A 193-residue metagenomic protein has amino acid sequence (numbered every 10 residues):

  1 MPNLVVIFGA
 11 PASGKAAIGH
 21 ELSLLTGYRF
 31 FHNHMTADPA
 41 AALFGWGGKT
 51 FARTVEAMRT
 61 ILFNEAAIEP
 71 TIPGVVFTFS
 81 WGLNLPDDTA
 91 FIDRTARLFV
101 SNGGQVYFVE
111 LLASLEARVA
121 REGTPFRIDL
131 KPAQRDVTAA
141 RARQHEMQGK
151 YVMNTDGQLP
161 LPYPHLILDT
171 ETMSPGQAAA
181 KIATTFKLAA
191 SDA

Functional and structural regions predicted by a protein language model:
L4: Walker A (P-loop) ATP-phosphate-binding motif of ABC ATPase nucleotide-binding domains
I7: Hydrophobic anchor at the beta1->P-loop junction of P-loop NTPases
A10: P-loop (Walker A) phosphate-binding loop of NTP-binding proteins
G14: Conserved glycine(s) of the Walker
A17-A67: Conserved substrate/cofactor phosphate-moiety recognition/catalytic segment in nucleotide-dependent phosphotransferases
T54-L115: Glycine-rich phosphate-binding loop used to anchor ATP phosphates in small-molecule kinases, encompassing both
R59, F63, P175-A183: Short, amphipathic alpha-helical "lid/cap" segments that border enzyme active or binding sites
E116, A120, T124-A178: Small-molecule kinase domains that catalyze NTP-dependent phosphoryl transfer to phosphate-bearing small molecules
